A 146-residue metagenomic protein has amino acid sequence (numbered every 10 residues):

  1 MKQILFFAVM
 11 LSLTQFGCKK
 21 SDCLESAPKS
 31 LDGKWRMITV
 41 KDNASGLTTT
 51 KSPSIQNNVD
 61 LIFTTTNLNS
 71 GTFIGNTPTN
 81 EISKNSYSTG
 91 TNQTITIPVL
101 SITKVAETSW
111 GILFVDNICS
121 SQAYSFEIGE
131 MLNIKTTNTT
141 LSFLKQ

Functional and structural regions predicted by a protein language model:
Q3-L5, S12-I38: Bacterial Sec-dependent N-terminal signal peptides
D32-A44, N80-K84, S88-T91: K/E-rich alpha-helical interaction surfaces of small helical-bundle regulatory domains
I38-L68, I102-S109: Short, solvent-exposed loop/hinge segments that bridge or flank secondary-structure elements
G46-L47, T96-P98, I134: Short acidic, Gly/Pro-enriched loop/turn segments at secondary-structure junctions
T66-E127: Contiguous, well-ordered beta-strand patches that form the walls/edges of small beta-barrel/beta-sandwich domains
S125-S142: Short, exposed beta-strand-loop hairpins at the edges of beta-sheets in extracellular/periplasmic proteins
K145-Q146: Short, solvent-exposed mixed-charge patches
